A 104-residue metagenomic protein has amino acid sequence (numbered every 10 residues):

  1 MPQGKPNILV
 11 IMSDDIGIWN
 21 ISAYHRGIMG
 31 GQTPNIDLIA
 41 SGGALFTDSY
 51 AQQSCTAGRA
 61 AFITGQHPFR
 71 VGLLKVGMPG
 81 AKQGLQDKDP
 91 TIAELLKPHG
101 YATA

Functional and structural regions predicted by a protein language model:
M1-A104: Formylglycine-dependent sulfatase
